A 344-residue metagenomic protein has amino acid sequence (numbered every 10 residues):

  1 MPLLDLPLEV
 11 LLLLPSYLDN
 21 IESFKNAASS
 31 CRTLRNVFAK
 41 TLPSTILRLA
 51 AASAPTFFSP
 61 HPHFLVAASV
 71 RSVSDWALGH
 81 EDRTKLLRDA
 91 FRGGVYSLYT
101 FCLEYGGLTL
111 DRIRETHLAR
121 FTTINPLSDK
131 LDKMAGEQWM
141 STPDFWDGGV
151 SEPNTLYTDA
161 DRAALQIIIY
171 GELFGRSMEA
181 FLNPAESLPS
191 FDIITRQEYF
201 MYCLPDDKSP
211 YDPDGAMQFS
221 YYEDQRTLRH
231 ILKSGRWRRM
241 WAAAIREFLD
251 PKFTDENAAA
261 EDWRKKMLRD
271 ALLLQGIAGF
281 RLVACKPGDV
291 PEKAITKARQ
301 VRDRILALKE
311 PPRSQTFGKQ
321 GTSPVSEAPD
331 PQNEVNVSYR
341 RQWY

Functional and structural regions predicted by a protein language model:
P7-L14, E22-P43: Short helix-loop-helix/strand-helix junction enriched in hydrophobic and basic residues
L42-N257, E261-D262: Charged/polar low-complexity intrinsically disordered regions
D192-Y344: Charge-dense, extended regions
